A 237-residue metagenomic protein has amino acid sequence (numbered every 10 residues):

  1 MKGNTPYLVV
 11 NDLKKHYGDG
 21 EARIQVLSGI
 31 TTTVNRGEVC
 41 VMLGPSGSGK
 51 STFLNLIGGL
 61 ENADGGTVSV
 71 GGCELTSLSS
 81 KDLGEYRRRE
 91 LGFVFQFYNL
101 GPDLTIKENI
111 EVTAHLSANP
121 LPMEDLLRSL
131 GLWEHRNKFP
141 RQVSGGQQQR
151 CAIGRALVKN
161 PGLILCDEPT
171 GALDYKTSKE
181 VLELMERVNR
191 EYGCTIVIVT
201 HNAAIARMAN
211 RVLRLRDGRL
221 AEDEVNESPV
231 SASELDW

Functional and structural regions predicted by a protein language model:
P6-L8, L13-A209, R214-L215: ABC family nucleotide-binding domain
R219-W237: Conserved beta-strand-loop-alpha-helix hinge in the C-terminal portion of ABC ATPase nucleotide-binding domains
